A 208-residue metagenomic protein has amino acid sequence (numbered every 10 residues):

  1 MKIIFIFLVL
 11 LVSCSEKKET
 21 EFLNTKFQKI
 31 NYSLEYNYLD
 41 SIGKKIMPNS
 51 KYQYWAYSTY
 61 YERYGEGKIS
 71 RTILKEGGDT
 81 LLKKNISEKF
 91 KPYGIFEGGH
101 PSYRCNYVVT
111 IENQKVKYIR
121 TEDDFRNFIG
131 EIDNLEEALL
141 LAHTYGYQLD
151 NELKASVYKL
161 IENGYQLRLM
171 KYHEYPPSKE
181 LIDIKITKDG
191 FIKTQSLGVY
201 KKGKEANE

Functional and structural regions predicted by a protein language model:
I3, V109, I182-I184: Assembly/interface hotspot detector across virion components, adhesins/toxins, and nucleic-acid enzymes
I3-S13: Sec-dependent N-terminal signal peptides
S15-K17: Bacterial signal peptide processing site
E19-D150: Extended, low-hydrophobicity segments enriched in charged/polar residues
E131-E180: Acidic, glycine-rich flexible loop segments
L160-E208: C-terminal, beta-strand-rich globular interaction domains
